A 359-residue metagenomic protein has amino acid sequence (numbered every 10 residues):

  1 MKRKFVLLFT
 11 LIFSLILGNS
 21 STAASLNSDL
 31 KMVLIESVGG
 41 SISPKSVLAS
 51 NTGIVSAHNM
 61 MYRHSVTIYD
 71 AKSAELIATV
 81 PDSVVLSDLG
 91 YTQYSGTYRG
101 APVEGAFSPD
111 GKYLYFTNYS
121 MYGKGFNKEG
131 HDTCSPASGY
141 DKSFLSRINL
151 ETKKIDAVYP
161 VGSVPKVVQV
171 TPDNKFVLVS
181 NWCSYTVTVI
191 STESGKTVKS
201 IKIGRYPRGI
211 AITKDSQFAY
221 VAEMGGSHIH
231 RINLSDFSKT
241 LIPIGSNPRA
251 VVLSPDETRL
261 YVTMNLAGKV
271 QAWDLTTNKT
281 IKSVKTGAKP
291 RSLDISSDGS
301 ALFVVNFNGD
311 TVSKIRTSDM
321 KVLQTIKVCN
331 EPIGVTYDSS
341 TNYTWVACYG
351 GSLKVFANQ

Functional and structural regions predicted by a protein language model:
M1-L7: Bacterial N-terminal signal peptides that target proteins for export
L11, N19-Q359: Predominantly soluble domains enriched in secretory-pathway, periplasmic, or organellar proteins
